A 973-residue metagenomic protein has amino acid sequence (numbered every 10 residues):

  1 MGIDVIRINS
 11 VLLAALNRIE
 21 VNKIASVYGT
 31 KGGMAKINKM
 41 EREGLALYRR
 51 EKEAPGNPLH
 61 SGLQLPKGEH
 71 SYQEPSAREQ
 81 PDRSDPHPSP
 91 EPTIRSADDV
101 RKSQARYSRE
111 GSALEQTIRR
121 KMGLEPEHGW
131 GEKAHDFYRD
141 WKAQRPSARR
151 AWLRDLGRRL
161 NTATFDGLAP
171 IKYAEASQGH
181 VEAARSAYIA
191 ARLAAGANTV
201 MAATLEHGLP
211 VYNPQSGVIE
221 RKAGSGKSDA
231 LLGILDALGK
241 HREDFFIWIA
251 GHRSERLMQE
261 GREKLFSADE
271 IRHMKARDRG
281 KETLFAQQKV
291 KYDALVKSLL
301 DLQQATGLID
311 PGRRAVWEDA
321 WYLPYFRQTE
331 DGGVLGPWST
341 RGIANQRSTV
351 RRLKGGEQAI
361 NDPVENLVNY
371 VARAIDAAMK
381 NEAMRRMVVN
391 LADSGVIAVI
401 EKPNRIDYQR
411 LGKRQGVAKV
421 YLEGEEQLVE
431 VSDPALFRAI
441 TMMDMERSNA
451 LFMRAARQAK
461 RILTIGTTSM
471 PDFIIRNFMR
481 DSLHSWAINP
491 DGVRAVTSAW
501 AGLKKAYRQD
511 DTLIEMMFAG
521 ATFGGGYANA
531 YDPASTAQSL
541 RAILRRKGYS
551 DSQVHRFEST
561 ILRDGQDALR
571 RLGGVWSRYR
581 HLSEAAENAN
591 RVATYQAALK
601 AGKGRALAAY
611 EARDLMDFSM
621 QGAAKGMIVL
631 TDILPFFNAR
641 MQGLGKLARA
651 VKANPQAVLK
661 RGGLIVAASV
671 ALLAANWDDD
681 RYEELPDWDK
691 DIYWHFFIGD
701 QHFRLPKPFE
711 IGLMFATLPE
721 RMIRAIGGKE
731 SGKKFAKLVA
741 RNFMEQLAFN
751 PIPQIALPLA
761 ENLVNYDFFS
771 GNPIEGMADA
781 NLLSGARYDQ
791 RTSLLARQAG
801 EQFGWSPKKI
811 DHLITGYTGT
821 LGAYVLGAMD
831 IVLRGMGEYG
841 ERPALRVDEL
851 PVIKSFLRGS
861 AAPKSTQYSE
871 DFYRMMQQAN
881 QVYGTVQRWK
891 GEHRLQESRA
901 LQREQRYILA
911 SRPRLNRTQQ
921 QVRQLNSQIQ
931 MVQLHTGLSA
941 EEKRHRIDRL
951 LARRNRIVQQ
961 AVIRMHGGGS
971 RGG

Functional and structural regions predicted by a protein language model:
I8, L13-A15, N22-K23, N38 (+1 more regions): N-terminal basic, low-structured, amphipathic or hydrophobic segments
G29-G33: Basic DNA-binding region of bZIP-type proteins
L45-L47, L59, L63-L65, Y72 (+3 more regions): Hydrophobic/aromatic hotspots within intrinsically disordered, low-complexity regions
E53-P55, K67, Q73-R95: Acidic, proline-/serine-/threonine-rich low-complexity intrinsically disordered repeat tracts
D99-S298, A315-D319, L323-L335, A530: Low-complexity, small/polar and acidic-rich linker and loop segments
A151, H180-A183, D229, G280-P337 (+6 more regions): Amphipathic interfacial helices
K297-Q303, D310, K380-Q415: Extended, Lys/Arg-enriched charged tracts that mediate electrostatic binding to polyanionic substrates
I774, A780, S784-I810, I814-G822 (+1 more regions): Intrinsically disordered, low-complexity regulatory regions
